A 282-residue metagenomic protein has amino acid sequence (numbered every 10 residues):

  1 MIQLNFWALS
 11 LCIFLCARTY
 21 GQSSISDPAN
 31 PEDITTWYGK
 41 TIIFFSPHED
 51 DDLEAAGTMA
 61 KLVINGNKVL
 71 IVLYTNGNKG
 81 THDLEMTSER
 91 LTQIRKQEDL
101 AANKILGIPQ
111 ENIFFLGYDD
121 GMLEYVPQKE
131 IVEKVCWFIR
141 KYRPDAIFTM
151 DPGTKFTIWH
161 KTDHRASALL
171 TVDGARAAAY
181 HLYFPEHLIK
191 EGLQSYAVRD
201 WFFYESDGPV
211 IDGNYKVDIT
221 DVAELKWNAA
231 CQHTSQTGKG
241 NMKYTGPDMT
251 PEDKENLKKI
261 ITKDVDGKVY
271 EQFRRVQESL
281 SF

Functional and structural regions predicted by a protein language model:
I2-L4, Y20-I42, N65, K129-F282: Metal-dependent de-N-acetylase/amidase catalytic core
A8-C16: Bacterial N-terminal signal peptides
I13, I94-R95, D163, D218: Residues at the start of alpha-helices and the adjacent loop-to-helix junctions
L15-A17, L106-Q110, A178, L182: Hydrophobic alpha-helical elements and their junctions with loops/disorder across both membrane and soluble proteins
Y20-Y142: Active-site rim/loop-helix segments in enzyme catalytic domains that contact anionic ligands
